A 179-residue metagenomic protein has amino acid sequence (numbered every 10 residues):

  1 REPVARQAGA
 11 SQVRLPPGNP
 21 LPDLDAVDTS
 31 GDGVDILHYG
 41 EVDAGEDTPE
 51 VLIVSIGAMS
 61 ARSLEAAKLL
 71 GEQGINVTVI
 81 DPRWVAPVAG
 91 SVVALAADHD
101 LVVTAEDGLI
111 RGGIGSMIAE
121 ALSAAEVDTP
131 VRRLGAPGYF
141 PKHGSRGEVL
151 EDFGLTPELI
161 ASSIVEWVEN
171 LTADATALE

Functional and structural regions predicted by a protein language model:
R1-E179: Thiamine diphosphate
